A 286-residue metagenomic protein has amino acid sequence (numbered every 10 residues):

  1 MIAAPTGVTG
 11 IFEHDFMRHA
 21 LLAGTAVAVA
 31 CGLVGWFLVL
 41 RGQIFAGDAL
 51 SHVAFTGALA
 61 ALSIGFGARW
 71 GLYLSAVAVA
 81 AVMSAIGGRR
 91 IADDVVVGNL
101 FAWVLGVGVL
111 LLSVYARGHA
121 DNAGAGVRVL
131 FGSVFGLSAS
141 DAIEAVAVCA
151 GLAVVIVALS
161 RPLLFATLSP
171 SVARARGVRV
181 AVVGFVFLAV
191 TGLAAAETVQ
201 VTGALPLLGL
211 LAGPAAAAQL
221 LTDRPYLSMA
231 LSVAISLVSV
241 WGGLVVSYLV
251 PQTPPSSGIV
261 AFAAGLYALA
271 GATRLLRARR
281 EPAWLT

Functional and structural regions predicted by a protein language model:
M1-A28: Membrane-interfacial amphipathic/re-entrant helices at transmembrane-helix boundaries
G7, V97-V157: Transmembrane helix-bundle core of multi-pass membrane transporters and related energy-transducing complexes
A20-A23, A68-A76, D94-G98, A145-V146 (+2 more regions): Loop-to-transmembrane alpha-helix initiation sites
G24-G32, A58, V77-S84, G106-V109 (+4 more regions): Hydrophobic core segments of alpha-helical transmembrane domains in multi-pass membrane transport and ion-translocation
V27, A139-P214: Helix-loop-helix "hairpin" substructures at the membrane interface of multi-pass membrane proteins
V29, L33, S51-F55, V77-A78 (+5 more regions): Hydrophobic alpha-helical segments embedded in the membrane of multi-pass proteins
W36-H119, A218-S232, V246-Q252, L275-L276: Short loop segments and helix-boundary regions at transmembrane helix junctions of multi-pass inner-membrane proteins
T253-T286: Cytosolic-side transmembrane-helix boundaries in multi-pass membrane proteins
